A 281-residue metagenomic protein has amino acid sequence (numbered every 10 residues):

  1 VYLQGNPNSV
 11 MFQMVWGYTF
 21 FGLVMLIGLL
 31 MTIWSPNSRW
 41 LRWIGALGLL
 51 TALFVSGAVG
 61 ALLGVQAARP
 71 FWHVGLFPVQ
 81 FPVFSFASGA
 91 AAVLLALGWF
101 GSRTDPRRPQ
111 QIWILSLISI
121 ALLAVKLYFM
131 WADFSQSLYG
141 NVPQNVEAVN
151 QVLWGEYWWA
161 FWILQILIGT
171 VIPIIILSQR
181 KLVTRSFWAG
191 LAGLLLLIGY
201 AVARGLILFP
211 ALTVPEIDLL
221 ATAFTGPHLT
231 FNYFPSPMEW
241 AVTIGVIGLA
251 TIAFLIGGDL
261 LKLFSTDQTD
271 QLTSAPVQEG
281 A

Functional and structural regions predicted by a protein language model:
V1-N6, T213-A281: Extramembrane terminal tails and long inter-domain/linker segments of multi-pass membrane proteins
N8, W16-T19, V24-A192, G199-V202 (+2 more regions): Long, contiguous internal "core" modules enriched in hydrophobic/ aromatic residues
F129, G199-R204, V246-A250, F254: Alpha-helical transmembrane segments of multipass membrane proteins
A201-E216: Membrane-proximal extracellular juxtamembrane segment immediately upstream of a following transmembrane helix
